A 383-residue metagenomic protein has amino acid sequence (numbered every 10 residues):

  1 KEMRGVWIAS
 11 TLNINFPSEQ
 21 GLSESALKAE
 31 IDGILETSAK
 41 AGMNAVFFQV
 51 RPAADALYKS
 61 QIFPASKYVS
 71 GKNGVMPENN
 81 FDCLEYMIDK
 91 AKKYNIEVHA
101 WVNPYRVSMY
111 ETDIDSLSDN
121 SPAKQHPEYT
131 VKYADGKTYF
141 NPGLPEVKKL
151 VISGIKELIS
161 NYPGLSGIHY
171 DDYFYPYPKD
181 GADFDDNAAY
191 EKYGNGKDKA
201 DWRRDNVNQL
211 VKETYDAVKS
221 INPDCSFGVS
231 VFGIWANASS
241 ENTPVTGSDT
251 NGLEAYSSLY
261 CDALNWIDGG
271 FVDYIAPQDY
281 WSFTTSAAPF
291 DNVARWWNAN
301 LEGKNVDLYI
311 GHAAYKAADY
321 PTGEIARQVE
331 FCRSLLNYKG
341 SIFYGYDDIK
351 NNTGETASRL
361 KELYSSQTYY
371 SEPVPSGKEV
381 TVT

Functional and structural regions predicted by a protein language model:
K1-G5, M43-A54, C83-K132, H169-D172 (+2 more regions): Glycine-rich, aromatic-flanked loop segments that form ligand/cofactor-binding clefts across common enzyme folds
A9-A29, H99-A100, Y105-N161, S257-S258: Active-site-adjacent "subsite" loops/lids of carbohydrate-active enzymes
N13-S25, P64-F81, A134-I152, G194-V207 (+3 more regions): The substrate-binding groove and active-site-proximal loops of carbohydrate-active enzymes, especially glycoside
K28-A56, N161-G167, N265, G269-I275 (+1 more regions): Catalytic domains of carbohydrate-active enzymes, especially glycoside hydrolases
A41-N79: Aromatic-lined carbohydrate-binding/catalytic grooves of carbohydrate-active enzymes
A45, Y260-S286, W297-S376: Substrate-binding cleft of secreted/luminal carbohydrate-active enzymes
A56-G71, R106-A134, D172-N195, S240-N251: Aromatic- and acidic-residue-enriched segments that line the glycan-binding/catalytic groove of carbohydrate-active
E97-Y110, I155, H169-Y175, D201-L259 (+1 more regions): Aromatic-lined carbohydrate-recognition surfaces of secreted/lumenal glycan-active proteins
